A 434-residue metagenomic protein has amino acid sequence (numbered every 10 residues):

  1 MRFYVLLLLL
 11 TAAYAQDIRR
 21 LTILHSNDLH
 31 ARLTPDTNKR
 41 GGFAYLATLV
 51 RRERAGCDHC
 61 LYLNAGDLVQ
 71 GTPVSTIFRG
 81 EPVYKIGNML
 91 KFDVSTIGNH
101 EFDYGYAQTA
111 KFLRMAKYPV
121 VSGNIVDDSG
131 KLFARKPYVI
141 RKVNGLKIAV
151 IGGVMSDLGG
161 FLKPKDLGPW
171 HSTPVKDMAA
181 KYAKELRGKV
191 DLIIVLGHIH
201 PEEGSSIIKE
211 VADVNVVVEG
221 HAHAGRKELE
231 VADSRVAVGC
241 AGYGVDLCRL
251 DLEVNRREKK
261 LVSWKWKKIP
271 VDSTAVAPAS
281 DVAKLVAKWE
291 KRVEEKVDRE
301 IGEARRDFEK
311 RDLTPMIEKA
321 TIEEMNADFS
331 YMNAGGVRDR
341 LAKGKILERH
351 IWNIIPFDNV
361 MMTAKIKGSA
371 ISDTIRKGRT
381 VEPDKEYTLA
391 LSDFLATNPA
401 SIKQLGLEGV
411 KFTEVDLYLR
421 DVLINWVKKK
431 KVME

Functional and structural regions predicted by a protein language model:
R2-Y4, V120-V121: Short secondary-structure capping/junction motifs at helix and strand boundaries
F3-A12: Sec-dependent N-terminal signal peptides
Y4, P35, V360: Generic anion/oxyanion-binding catalytic loop in active/binding sites
Y14-R19, V293, V297: Extreme N-terminus of proteins, especially the signal/transit-peptide cleavage junction and the first residues
Q16-T274, P278-K284, K310-E324, S330-M332 (+3 more regions): Acidic, metal/ion-coordinating pockets
I151, C248-E434: C-terminal functional module detector
